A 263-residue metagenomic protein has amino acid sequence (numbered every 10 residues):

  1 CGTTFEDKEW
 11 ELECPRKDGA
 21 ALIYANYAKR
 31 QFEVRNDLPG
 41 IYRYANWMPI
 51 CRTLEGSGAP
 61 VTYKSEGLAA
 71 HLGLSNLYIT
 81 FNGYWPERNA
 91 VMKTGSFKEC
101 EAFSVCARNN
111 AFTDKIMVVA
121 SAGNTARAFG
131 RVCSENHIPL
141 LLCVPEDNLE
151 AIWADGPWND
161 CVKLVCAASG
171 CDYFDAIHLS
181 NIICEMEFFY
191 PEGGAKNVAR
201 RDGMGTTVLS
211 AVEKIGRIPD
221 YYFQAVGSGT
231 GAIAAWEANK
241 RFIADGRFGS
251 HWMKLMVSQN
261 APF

Functional and structural regions predicted by a protein language model:
C1-F263: PLP-dependent amino-acid enzyme catalytic core
